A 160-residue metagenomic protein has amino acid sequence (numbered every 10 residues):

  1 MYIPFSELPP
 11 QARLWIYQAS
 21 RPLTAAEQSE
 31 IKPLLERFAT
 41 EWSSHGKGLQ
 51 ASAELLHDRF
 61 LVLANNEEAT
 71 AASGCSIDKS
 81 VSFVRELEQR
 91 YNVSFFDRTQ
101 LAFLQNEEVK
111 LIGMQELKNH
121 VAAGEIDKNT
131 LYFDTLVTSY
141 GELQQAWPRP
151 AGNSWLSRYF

Functional and structural regions predicted by a protein language model:
I3, Q11-L56: Long, hydrophobic N-terminal alpha-helical segment
A12-L14, H57-L61, R98-Q100: Short, surface-exposed beta-edge/turn micro-motifs
P22, A69-A71, L104: Short histidine/acidic/glycine/proline-rich micro-motifs that form metal- and phosphate-coordinating active-site loops
G48-V62, N66-A71: Short, intrinsically disordered low-complexity segments
Q50-A51, R90-Q100: Short, flexible active-site-proximal loops enriched in glycine and acidic residues
N65-F95: Helix-adjacent hinge/juxtasegments
F96-F160: Terminal interaction module
